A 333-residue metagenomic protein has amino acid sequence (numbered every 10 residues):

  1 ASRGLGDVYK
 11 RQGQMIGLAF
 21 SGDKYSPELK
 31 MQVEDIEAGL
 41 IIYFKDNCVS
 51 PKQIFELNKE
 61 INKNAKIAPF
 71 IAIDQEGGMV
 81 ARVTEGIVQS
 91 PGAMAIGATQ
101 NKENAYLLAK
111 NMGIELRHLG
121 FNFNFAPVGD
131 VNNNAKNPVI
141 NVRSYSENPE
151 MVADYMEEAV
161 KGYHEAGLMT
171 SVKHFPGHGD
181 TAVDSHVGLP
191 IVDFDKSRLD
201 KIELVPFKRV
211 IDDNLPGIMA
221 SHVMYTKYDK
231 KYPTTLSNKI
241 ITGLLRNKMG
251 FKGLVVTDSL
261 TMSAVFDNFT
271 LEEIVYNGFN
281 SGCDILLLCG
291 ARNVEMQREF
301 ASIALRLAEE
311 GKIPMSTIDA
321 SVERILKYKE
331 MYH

Functional and structural regions predicted by a protein language model:
A1-Y9: Single conserved hydrophobic/aromatic residue that forms the stacking wall/gate of nucleotide- or nucleobase-binding
K10-E56, N64, V80: DNA-contacting surface of Y-family translesion DNA polymerases
F20-K24, I73-A81, N122-N132, V172-H178 (+1 more regions): Short glycine-enriched loops at secondary-structure junctions
G22-E34, A105-M112, D200-P206, T270-N277: Short, acidic/polar
I41, D46-N64, P69, M79-A81 (+1 more regions): Second-shell residues forming the walls of enzyme active-site clefts
P51-A68, Q100-G120: Active-site-adjacent structural elements in enzyme catalytic domains
I87-Q100, S144-S146: A charged helix-plus-loop insertion that forms the helical arch/lid used to bind and gate nucleic-acid substrates
E309-H333: Mid-to-C-terminal alpha-helical segments outside catalytic/metal-binding sites
